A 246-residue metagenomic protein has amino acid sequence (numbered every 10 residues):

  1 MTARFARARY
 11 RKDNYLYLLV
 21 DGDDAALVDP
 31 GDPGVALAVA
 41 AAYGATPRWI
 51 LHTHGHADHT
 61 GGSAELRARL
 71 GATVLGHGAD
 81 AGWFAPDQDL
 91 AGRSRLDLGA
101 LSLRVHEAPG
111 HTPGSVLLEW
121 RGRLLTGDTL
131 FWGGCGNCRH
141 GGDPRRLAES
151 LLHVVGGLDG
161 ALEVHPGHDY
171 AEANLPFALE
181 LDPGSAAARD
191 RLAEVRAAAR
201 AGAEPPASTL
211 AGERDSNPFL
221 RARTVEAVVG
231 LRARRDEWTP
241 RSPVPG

Functional and structural regions predicted by a protein language model:
M1-Y43, V116-G127, W132-G133: Conserved beta-strand hairpin/beta-sheet module of binuclear metal-dependent hydrolase folds, prominently
R11-K12, A25, D32-V105, D190 (+1 more regions): Active-site HxH/HxHxD metal-binding segment of metal-dependent hydrolases
L18, R95-E119, V154-G157: Core dinuclear metal-dependent hydrolase active-site scaffold
L19, D29, H54, L66 (+6 more regions): Divalent metal-coordination and catalytic microenvironments
V28, R48-H56, T73-G78, A108-G110 (+3 more regions): Active-site neighborhood of phospho(di)ester-bond hydrolases with catalytic His/Asp-centered motifs
A57, G61, G114, F131-W132 (+2 more regions): Short active-site segment of divalent metal-dependent hydrolases/proteases that encodes the spacing between
G134-A161: Active-site-adjacent loop/tail segments of enzyme domains
L152-E163, Y170-G246: Accessory terminal helices/loops
